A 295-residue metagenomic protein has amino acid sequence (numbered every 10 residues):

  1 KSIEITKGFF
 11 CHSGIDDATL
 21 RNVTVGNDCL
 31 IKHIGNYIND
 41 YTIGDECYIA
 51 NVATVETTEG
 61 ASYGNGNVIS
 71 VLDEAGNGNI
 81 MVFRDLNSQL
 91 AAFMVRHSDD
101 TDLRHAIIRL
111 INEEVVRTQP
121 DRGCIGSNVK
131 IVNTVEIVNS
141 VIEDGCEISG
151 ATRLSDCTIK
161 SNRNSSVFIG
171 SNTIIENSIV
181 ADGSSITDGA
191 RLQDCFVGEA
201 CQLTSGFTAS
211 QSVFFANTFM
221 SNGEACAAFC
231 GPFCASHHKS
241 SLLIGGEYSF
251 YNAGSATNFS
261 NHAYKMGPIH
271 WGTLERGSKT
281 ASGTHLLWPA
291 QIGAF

Functional and structural regions predicted by a protein language model:
K1-R122, S127-N128, F295: Terminal amphipathic alpha-helical/low-complexity segments used for targeting or macromolecular assembly
D16, R21-N22, G26-N27, K32-H33 (+30 more regions): Left-handed beta-helix
